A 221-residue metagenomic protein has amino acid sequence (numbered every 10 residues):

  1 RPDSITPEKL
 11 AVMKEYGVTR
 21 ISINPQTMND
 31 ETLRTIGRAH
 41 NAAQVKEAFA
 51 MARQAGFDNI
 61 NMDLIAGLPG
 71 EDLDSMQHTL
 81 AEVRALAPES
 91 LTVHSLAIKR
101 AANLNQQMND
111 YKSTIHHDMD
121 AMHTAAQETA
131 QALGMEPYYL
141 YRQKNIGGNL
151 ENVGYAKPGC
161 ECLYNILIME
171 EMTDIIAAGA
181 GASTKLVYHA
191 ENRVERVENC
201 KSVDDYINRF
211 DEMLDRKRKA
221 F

Functional and structural regions predicted by a protein language model:
R1-A126: Conserved non-cysteine loop/helix-boundary elements of the Radical SAM core domain that shape
V12-Y16, R20, A52, R142-E151 (+1 more regions): A broadly tuned preference for mixed-charge, low-complexity surface segments
T35, Q106, E128, D205-N208 (+1 more regions): Charged/polar, solvent-exposed surface patches and flexible loops
Q54-F57, L133, L186: Short helix-capping segments at alpha-helix termini
P69, M76, L80, G147 (+2 more regions): Alpha-helix termini
L96, Q143, G181: Histidine- and/or cysteine-centered catalytic micro-motif in compact active-site loops
A101-A178: A C-terminal junction/extension of Radical SAM enzymes
G154-F221: Radical SAM enzyme core and accessory elements
